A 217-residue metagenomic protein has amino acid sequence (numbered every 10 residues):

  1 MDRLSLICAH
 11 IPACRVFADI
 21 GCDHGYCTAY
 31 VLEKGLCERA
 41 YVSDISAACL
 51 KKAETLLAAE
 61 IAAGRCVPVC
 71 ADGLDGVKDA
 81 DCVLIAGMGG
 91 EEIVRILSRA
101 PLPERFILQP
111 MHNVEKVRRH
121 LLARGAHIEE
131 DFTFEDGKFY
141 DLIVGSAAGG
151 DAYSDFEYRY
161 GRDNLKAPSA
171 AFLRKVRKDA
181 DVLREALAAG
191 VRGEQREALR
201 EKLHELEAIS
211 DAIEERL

Functional and structural regions predicted by a protein language model:
M1-C14: Conserved alpha-helix/loop element of class I SAM-dependent methyltransferases that forms part of the SAM/SAH-binding
C14-D23: Conserved class I S-adenosyl-L-methionine
G25, A29: Glycine-rich SAM-binding Motif I of class I
E33-R39: Conserved S-adenosyl-L-methionine
S46-A47: Conserved SAM/SAH-binding beta-strand->alpha-helix loop
K51-K78: S-adenosyl-L-methionine
S98-V144: C-terminal substrate-binding/active-site "lid" region of AdoMet-derived donor-dependent transferases
A148-L217: An accessory alpha-helical subdomain
